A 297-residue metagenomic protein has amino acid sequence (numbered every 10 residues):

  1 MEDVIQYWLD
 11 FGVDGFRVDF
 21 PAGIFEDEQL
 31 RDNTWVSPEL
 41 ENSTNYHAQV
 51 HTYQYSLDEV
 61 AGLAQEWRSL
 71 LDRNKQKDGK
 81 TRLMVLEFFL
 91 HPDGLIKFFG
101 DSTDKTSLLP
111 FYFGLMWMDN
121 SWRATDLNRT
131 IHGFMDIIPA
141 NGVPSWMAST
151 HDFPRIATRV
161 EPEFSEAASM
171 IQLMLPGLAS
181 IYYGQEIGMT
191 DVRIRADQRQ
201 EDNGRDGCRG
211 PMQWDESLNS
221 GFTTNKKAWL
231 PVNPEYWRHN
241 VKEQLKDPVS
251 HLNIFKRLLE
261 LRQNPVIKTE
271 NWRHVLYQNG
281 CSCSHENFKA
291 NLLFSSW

Functional and structural regions predicted by a protein language model:
M1-W297: Active-site and adjacent substrate-binding regions of carbohydrate-active enzymes
